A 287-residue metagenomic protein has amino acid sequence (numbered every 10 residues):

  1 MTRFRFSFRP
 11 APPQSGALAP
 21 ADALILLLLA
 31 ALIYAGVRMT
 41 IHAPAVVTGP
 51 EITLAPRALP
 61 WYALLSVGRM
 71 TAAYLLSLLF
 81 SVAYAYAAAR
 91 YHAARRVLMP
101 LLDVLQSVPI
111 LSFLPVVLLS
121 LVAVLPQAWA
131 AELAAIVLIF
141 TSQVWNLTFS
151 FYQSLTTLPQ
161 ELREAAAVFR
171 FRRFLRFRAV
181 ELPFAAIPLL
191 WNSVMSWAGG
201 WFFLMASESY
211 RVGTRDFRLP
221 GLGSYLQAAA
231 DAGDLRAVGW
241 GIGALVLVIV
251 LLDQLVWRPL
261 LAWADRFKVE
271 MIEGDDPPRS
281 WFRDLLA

Functional and structural regions predicted by a protein language model:
M1-L75, A244-A287: N-terminal, non-cleaved signal-anchor transmembrane helix
A43, V82, Y86, R96-P100 (+6 more regions): Membrane-spanning helices that line or support transport/gating and their immediate boundary helices in channels
P60-A72, L102-Q106, L118, A186 (+4 more regions): Alpha-helical membrane-interface segments at transmembrane helix boundaries
R69-S81, L111-P115, P183, I187-E208 (+1 more regions): Hydrophobic alpha-helical transmembrane segments in multi-pass membrane proteins
A73-L102, P115: Transmembrane-helix boundary motif in ABC transporter permease subunits
D103-Q143: Generic hydrophobic transmembrane alpha-helix motif, especially the helices
W129-S196: Membrane-cytosol interface at the C-terminal ends of specific transmembrane alpha-helices in multi-pass membrane
N192-V256: Non-cytoplasmic
